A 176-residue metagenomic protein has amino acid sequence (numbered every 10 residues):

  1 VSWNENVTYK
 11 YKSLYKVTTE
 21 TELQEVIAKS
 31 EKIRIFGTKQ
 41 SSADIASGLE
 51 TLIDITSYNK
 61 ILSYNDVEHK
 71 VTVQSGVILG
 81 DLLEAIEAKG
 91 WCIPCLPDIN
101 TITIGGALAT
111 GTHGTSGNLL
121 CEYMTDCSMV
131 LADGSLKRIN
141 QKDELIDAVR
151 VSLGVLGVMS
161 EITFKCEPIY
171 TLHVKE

Functional and structural regions predicted by a protein language model:
N4, G90-W91, I139, I146: Hydrophobic alpha-helical segments, principally membrane-spanning helices and signal/leader peptides
E5-D98, G111-S116: Glycine-rich N-terminal segment of FAD-binding domains in flavoprotein oxidoreductases, spanning the beta-loop-helix
L14, I33-R34, V71, T101 (+3 more regions): Residue-level marker of motif borders
I78, T103-I104, L119: Secondary-structure junction/capping motif
N100-T103, A109: Extended alpha-helical targeting/anchoring segments, especially N-terminal organellar/secretory targeting helices
A107-E176: FAD-binding subdomain of flavoenzyme oxidoreductases
